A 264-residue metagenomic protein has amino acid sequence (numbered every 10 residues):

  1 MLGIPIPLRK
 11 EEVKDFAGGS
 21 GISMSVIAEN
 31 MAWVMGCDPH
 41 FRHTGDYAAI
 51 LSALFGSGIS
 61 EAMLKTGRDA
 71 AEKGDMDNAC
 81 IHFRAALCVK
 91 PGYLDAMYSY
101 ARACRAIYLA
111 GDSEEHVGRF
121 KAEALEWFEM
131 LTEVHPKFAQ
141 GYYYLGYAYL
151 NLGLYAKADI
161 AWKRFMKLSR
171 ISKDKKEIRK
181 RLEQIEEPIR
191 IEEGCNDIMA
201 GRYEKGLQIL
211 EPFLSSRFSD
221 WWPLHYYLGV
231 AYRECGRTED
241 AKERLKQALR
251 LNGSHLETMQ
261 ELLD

Functional and structural regions predicted by a protein language model:
E61, D95, Q140, D174 (+3 more regions): Start-of-helix register in tetratricopeptide repeats
L87-C88, E129-E133, M166-K167, L214-S215 (+1 more regions): Conserved structural position within tetratricopeptide repeats
P91, P136, R170, F218-S219 (+1 more regions): Short coil turns that delineate tetratricopeptide repeat
S99, Y144, I178, Y227 (+1 more regions): Canonical tetratricopeptide repeat
